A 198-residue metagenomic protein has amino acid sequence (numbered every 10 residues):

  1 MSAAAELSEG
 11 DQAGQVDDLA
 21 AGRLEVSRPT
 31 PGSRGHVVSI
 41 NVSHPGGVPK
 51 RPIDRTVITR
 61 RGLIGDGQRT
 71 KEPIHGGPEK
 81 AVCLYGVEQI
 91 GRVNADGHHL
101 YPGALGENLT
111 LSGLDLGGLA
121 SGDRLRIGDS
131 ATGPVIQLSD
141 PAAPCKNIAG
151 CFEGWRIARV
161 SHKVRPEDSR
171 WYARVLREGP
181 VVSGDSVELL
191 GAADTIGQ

Functional and structural regions predicted by a protein language model:
M1-Q198: Metal-cofactor-dependent catalytic cores
